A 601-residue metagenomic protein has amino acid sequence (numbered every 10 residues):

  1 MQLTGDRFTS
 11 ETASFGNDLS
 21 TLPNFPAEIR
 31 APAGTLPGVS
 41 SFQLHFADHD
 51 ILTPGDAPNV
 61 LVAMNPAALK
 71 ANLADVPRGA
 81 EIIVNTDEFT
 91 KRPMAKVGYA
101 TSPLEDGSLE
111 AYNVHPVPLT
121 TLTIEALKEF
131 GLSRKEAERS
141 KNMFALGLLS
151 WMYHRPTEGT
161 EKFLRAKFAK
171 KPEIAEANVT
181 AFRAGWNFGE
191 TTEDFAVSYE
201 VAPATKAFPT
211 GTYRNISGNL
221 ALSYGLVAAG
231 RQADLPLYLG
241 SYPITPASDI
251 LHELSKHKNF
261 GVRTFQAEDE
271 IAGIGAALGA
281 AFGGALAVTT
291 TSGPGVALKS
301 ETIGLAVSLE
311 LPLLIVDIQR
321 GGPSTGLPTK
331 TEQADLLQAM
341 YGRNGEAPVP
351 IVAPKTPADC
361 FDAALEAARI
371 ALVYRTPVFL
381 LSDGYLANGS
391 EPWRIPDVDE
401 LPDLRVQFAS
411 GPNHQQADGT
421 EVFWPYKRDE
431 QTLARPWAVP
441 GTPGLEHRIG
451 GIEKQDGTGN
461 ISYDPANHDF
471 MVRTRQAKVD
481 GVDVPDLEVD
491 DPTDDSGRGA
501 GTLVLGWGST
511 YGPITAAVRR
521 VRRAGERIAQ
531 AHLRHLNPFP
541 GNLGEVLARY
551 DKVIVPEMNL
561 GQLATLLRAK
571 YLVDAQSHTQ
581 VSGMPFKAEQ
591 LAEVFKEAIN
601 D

Functional and structural regions predicted by a protein language model:
M1-A233: Active-site cofactor/cluster-binding pocket
M1-G16, A27-G34, G159-K162, A166-V349 (+4 more regions): Thiamine diphosphate
M1-L61, A68, A233-E268, P465 (+2 more regions): Anionic-ligand anchoring segments at beta-strand to alpha-helix junctions in alpha/beta enzyme folds, i.e., glycine
R7-E11, P77-G79, G98-S102, E253-N259 (+8 more regions): Short, solvent-exposed amphipathic alpha-helical segments in soluble enzyme and RNA/protein-processing domains
F15-N17, G38-S41, D56-N59, V76-E81 (+12 more regions): Short coil/turn connectors at secondary-structure junctions
E28-A31, K70-A71, T90-K91, P246-I250 (+10 more regions): Flexible loop/turn segments at secondary-structure boundaries
G55, L109-Y112, P116-L122, K330-P377 (+2 more regions): Conserved thiamine diphosphate
F208, N215-G225, A233, A363 (+1 more regions): Flexible, low-complexity linker and terminal segments
